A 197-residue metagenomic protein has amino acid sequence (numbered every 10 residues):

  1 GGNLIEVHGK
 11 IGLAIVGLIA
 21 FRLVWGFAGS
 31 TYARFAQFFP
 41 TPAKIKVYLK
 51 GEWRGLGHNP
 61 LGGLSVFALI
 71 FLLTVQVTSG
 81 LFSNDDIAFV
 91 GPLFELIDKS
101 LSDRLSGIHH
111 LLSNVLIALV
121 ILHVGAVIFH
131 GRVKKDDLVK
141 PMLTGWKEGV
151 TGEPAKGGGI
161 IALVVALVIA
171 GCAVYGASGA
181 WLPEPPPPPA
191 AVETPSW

Functional and structural regions predicted by a protein language model:
G1-W197: Membrane-embedded alpha-helical bundles that constitute the cytochrome b-like, heme-associated redox core of multi-pass
